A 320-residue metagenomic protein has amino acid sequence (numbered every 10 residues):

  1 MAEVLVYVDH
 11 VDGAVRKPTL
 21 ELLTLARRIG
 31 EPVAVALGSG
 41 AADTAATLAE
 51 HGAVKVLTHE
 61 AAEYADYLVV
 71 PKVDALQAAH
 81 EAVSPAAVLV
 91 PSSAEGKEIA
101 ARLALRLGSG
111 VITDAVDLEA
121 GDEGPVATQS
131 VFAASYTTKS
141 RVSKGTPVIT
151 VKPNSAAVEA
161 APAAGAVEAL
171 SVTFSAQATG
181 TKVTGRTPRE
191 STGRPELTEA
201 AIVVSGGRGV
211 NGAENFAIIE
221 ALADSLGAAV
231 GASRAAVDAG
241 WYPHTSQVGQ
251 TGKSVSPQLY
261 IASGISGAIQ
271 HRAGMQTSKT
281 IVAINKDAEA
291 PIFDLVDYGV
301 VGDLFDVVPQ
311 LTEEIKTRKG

Functional and structural regions predicted by a protein language model:
M1-G320: N-terminal glycine-rich FAD/FM-binding segment characteristic of electron-transfer flavoproteins
